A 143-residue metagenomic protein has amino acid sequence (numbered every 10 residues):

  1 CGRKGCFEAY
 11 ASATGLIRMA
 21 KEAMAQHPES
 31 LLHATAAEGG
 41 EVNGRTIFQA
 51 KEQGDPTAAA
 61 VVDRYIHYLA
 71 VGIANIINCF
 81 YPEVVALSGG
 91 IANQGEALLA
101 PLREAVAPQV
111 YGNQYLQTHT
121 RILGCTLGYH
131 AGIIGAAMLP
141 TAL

Functional and structural regions predicted by a protein language model:
R3-L143: ATP-binding/phosphotransfer module of carbohydrate and carboxylate kinases, centering on a glycine-rich
